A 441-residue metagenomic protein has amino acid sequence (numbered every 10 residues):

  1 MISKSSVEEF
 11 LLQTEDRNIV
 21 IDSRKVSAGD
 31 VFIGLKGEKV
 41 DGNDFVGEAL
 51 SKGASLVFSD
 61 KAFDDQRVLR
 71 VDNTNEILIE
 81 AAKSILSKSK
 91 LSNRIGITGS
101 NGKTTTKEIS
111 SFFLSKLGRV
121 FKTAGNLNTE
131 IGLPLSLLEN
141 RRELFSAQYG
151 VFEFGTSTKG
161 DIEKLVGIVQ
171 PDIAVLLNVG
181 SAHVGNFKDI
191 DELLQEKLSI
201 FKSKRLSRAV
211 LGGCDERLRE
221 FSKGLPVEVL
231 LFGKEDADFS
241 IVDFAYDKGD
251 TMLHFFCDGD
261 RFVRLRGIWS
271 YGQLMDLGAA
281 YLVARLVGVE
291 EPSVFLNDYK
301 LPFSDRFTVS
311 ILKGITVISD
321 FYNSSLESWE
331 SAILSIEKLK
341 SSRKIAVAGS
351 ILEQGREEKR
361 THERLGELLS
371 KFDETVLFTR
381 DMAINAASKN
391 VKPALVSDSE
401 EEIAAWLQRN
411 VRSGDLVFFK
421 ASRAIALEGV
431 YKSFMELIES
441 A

Functional and structural regions predicted by a protein language model:
M1-E80, S84, E337-S342, Q354 (+1 more regions): N-terminal leader/targeting and accessory segments in enzymes
D30, A49, A81, I97 (+12 more regions): Residue-level signal for inorganic ion chemistry
L35-V40, F303, F321-P393, S422 (+1 more regions): Active-site beta-alpha connecting loops in nucleotide-dependent enzymes
V46, I162, K197, I333 (+1 more regions): Generic hydrophobic/aromatic pocket-lining and core-packing "Φ" positions
L50, S59-D65, S146, I173-T316 (+4 more regions): Acidic, Mg2+-coordinating active-site environments of NTP-dependent enzymes
I77-A209, G213, R217-L225, R409 (+1 more regions): Phosphate-binding loop of NTP-binding sites
I97, K103, S304-F307, A424-V430: ATP-dependent carboxylate/acyl-activation modules
G414-K432: Peripheral docking tails and interdomain loops at the edges of cofactor- or intermediate-handling domains
